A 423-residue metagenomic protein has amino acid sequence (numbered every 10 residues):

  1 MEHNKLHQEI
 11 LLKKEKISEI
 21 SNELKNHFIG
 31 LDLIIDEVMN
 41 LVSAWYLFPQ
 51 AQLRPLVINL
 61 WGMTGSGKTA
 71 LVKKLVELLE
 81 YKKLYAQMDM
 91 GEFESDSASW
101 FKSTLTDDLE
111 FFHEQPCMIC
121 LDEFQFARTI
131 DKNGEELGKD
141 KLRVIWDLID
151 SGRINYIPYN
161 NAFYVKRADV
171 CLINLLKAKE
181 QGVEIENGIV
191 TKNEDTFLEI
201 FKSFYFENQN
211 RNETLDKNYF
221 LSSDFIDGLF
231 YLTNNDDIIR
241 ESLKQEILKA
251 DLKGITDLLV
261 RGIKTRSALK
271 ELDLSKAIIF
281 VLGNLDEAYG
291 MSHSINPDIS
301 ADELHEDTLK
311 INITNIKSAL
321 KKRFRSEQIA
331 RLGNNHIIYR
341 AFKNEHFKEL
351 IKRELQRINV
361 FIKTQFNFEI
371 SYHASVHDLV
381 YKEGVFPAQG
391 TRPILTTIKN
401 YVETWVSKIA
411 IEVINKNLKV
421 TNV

Functional and structural regions predicted by a protein language model:
H3-K14, H27-F28, K82-K83, L109-E114 (+3 more regions): Conserved C-terminal "switch" segment of AAA+ ATPases
K14-V57, W405-A410: Pre-Walker A (pre-P-loop) alpha-helix and adjacent loop at the N terminus of AAA/AAA+ ATPase modules, a conserved
D32-D36, D273, A330, F386-A410 (+1 more regions): The conserved phosphate-sensing helix
Q50, R54-Q87: Walker A/P-loop
G67-T69, K73, E94-A98, F126-D131 (+2 more regions): Switch/connector loops and helix/strand junctions flanking conserved nucleotide-binding motifs in nucleotide-processing
A70-K73, T106-L109, F126, D140-Y339 (+1 more regions): Canonical AAA+ ATPase core
L84-C117: Short glycine-rich substrate-engagement loop in P-loop NTPases that contacts/grips substrate
D122-F124: Walker B catalytic acidic pair
